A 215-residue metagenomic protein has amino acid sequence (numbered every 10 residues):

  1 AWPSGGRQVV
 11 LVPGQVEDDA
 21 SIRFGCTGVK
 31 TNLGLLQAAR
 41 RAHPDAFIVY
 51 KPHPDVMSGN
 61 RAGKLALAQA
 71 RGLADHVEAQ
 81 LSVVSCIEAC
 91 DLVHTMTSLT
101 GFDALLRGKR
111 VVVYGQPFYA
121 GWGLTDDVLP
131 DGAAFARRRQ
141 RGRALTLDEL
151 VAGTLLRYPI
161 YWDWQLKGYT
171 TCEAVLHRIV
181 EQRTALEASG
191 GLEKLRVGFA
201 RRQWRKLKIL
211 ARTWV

Functional and structural regions predicted by a protein language model:
A1-I22, P159: A nucleotide-sugar donor-handling region in carbohydrate enzymes
A1-S4, L124-V215: Leloir-type glycosyltransferase catalytic cores
Q8, D75, D91: Conserved acidic residues
V12, G25-A42: Histidine-anchored nucleotide/phosphate-binding helix
Q15-D19, P54-M57, T100-G101, F118-A120: Short, solvent-exposed loop/turn segments at secondary-structure junctions
L36-A79: Catalytic donor nucleotide-activated moiety binding site of glycosyltransferases and closely related
Q80-T125: A donor-sugar binding/catalytic signature common to diverse glycosyltransferases and related nucleotide-sugar
